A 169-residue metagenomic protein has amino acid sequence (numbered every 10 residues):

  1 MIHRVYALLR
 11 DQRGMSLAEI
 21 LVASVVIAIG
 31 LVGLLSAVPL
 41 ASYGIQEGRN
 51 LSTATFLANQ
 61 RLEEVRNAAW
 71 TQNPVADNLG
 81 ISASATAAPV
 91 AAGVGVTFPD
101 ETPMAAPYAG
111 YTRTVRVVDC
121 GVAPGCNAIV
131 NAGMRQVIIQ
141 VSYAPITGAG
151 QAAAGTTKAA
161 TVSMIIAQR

Functional and structural regions predicted by a protein language model:
M1-M15: N-terminal leader/signal peptides at the extreme start of proteins
I2-H3, V25, P89-A91: Long, low-complexity, intrinsically disordered N-terminal extensions of eukaryotic proteins, enriched
Y6-A7, G33, D77, S163: Intrinsic-disorder/low-complexity peptide segments enriched for small residues
D11, M15-N59: Aliphatic-rich helix starts adjacent to a transmembrane/signal segment
R49-R169: Low-complexity, Gly/Pro-rich coil/beta segments used as flexible assembly/activation regions
